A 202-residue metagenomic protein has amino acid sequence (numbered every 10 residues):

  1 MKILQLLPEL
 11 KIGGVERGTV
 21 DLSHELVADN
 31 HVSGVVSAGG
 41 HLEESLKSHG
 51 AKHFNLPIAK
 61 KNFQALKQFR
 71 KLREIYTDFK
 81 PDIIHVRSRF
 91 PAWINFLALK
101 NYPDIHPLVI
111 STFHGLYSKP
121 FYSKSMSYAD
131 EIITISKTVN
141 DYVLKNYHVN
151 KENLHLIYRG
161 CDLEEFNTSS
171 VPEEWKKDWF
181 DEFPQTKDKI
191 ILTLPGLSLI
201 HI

Functional and structural regions predicted by a protein language model:
M1-I3, N153, F183-L194: Charged active-site motifs of nucleotide-sugar-dependent glycosyltransferases
Q5-L66, N153: N-terminal strand-loop element at the rim of the active site of nucleotide-sugar-dependent glycosyltransferases
L6-L7, T112, I135, L194-S198: Short hydrophobic "strand-cap" motifs at the C-terminus of beta-strands
Y76, K100-K137, H148-V149: A conserved, positively charged/aromatic
V86-A92, F113: Short His-centered aromatic/hydrophobic patch
T138, G160: Carbohydrate-associated surface elements
N167-Q185: A short helix/loop element that forms part of the nucleotide-sugar donor recognition site in Leloir-type
I200-I202: Conserved small/polar residues in nucleotide/adenosyl-binding loops
